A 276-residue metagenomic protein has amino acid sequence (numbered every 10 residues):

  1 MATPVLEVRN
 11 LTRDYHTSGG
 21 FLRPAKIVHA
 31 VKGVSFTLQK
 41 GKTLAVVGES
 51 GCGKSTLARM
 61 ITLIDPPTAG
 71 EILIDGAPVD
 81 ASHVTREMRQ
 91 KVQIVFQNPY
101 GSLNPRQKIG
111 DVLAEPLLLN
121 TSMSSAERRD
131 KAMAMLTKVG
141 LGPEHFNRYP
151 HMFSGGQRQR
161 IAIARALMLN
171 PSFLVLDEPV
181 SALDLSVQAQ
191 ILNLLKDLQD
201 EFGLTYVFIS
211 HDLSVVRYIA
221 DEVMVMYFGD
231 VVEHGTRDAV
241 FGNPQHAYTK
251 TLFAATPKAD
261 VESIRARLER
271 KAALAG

Functional and structural regions predicted by a protein language model:
G20-A25, P78-Q93, D111, L119 (+2 more regions): ABC ATPase NBD coupling module
T62: Helix-to-loop junction immediately C-terminal to a conserved catalytic motif
A126-E144, F253-A254: Conserved ABC ATPase "signature" region
Y149-F153, Q157: Conserved ABC ATPase signature
M168-S172: A short, proline-enriched helix->beta-strand linker immediately N-terminal to the Walker B motif in ABC-type P-loop
H234-G235: ABC ATPase "signature
